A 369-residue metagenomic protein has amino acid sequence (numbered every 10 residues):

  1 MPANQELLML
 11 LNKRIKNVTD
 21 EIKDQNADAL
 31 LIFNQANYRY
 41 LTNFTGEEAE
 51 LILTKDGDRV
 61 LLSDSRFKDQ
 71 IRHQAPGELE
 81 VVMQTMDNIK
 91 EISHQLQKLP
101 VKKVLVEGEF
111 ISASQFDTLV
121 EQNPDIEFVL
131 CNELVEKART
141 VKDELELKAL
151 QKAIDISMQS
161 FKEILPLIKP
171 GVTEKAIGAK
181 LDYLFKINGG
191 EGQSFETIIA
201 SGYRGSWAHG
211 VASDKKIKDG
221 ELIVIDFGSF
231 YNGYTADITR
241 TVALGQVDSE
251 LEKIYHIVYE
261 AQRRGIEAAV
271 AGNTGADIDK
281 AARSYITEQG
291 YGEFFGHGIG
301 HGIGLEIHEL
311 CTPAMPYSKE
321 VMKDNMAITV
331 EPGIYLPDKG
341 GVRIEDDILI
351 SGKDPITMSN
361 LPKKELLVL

Functional and structural regions predicted by a protein language model:
M1-L369: Active-site neighborhoods and metal-handling regions in enzymes and metal-associated proteins
